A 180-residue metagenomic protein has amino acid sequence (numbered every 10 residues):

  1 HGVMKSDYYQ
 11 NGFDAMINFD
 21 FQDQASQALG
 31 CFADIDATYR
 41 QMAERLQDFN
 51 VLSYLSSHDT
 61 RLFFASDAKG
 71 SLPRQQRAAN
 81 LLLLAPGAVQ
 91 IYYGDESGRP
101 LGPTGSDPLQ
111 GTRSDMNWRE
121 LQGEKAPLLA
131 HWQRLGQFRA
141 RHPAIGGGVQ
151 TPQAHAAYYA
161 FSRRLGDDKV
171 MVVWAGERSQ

Functional and structural regions predicted by a protein language model:
H1-V51, L81, G98-P143, P152 (+2 more regions): Active-site-proximal helices and loops of the catalytic beta/alpha 8
L46-G70: Active-site clefts of carbohydrate-active enzymes
N50-S53, A88-I91, V170-M171: Beta-sheet entry/capping signal
H58, L135, M171: A residue-level signal for conserved active-site and pocket-lining positions in enzyme catalytic cores
Q75: Conserved interdomain hinge at the start of the Helicase C-terminal
A79-P100: Substrate-binding cleft of secreted/luminal carbohydrate-active enzymes
Q153-A157: Ser/Thr- and Asn-enriched, surface-exposed coil loops between beta-strands
V173-E177: Asparagine-centered strand-capping/turn motif at beta-strand->loop junctions
